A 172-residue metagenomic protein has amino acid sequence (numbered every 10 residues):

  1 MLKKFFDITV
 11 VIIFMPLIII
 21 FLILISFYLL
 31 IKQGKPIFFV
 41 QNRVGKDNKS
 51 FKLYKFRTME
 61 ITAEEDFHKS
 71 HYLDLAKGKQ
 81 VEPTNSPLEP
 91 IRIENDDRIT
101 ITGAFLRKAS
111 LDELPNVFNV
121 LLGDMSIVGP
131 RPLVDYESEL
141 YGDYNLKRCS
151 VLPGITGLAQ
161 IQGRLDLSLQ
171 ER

Functional and structural regions predicted by a protein language model:
M1-F14, I18, L22-R172: Conserved small/aromatic sequence motifs within transmembrane helices
